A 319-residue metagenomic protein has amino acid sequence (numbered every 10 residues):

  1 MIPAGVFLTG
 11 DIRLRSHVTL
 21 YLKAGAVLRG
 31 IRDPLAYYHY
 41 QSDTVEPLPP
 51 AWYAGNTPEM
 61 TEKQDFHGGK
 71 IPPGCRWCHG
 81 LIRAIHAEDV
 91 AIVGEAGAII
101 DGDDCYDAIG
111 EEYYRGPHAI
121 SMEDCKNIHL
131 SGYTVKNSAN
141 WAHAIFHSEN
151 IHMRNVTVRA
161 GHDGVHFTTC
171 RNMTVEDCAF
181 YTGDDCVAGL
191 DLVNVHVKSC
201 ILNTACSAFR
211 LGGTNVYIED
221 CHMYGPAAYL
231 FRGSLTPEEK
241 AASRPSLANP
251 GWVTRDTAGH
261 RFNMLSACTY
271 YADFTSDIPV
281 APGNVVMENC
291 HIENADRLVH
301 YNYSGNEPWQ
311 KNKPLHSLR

Functional and structural regions predicted by a protein language model:
M1-R319: Extracellular/periplasmic carbohydrate-active domains that bind, remodel, or depolymerize complex polysaccharides
